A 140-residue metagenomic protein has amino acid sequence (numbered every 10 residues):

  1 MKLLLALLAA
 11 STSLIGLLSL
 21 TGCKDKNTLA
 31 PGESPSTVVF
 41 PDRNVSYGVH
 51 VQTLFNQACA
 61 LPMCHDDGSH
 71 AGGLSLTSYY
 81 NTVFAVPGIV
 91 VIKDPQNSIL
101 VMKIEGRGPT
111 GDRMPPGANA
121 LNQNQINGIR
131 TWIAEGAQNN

Functional and structural regions predicted by a protein language model:
M1-A10: Bacterial N-terminal signal peptides that target proteins for export
L18-G22: C-terminal motif of bacterial Sec signal peptides marking the signal peptidase cleavage site
N27-R130, N139-N140: Solvent-exposed helix-loop boundary motif
E135: Extracytoplasmic/periplasmic copper-protein system
